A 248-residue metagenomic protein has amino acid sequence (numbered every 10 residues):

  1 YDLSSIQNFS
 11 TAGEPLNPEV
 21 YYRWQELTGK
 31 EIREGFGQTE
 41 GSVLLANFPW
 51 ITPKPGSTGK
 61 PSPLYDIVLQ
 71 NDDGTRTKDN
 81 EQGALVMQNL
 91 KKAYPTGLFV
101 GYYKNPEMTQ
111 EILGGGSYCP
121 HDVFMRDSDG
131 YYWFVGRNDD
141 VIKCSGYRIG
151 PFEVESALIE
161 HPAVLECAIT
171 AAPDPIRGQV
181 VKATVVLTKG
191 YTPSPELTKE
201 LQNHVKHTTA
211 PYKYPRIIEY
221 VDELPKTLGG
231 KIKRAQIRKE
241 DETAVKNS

Functional and structural regions predicted by a protein language model:
Y1-K54, D66, D73-R76: Gly/Ser/Thr-rich phosphate-binding loop
L3-I6, V164, P215: Core-facing hydrophobic residues within beta-strands of well-ordered domains
N8-T11, I169, E219-Y220: Hydrophobic/anchoring residues in structured secondary elements
G13, G37, G59, D122 (+1 more regions): Active-site glycine-centered loops adjacent to acidic/histidine catalytic or metal-binding residues that shape
G56-P61, I112-G116: Short Gly/Pro-enriched turn/cap motifs at secondary-structure boundaries
L64, T75-I112, I149: Conserved ATP/PPi-binding loop(s) of AMP-dependent carboxylate-activating enzymes
M87, V100-G101, M108-E111, G116 (+4 more regions): AMP-binding/adenylate-forming catalytic core of the ANL superfamily
K239-S248: Acidic/polar alpha-helix N-cap and adjacent early helical turns within long charge-rich amphipathic helices/linkers
